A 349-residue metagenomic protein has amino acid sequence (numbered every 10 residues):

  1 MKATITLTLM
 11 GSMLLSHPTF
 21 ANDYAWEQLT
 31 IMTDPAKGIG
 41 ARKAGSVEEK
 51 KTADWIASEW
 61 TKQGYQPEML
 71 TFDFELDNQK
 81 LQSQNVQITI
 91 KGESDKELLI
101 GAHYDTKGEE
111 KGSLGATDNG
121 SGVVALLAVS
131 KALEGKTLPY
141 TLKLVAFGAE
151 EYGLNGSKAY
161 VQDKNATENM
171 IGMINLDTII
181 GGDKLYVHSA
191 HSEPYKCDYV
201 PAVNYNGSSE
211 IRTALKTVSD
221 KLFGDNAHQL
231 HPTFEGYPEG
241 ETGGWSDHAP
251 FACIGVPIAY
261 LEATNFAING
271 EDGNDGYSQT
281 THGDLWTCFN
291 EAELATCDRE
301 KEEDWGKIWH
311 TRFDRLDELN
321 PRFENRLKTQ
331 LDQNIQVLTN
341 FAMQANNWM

Functional and structural regions predicted by a protein language model:
T6-S16: Bacterial N-terminal signal peptides
Y24-E27, I31, V47-K62, P67 (+8 more regions): Extracytoplasmic/secreted proteins, especially bacterial periplasmic and envelope-associated proteins
I31-K91: A non-catalytic alpha/beta surface segment that caps or lines the substrate-entry region of metallo-dependent hydrolase
A36-E48, F74-D77, E110-N119, A146-F147 (+5 more regions): Second-shell loop/turn segments in exported
E68-M69, Q87-T89, E97-G101, K143-A146 (+7 more regions): Structural recognition of the beta-strand scaffold that forms the well-ordered cores of secreted hydrolase catalytic
I88, I100, D105-G153, L338: Alpha-helical metal-binding/catalytic segments enriched in His/Glu/Asp
A149-I258, F266-N269: Metal-dependent peptidase/peptidase-like ectodomains
I268-M349: His/Asp/Glu-rich mid-to-C-terminal helical/loop segments that flank catalytic regions of hydrolases
